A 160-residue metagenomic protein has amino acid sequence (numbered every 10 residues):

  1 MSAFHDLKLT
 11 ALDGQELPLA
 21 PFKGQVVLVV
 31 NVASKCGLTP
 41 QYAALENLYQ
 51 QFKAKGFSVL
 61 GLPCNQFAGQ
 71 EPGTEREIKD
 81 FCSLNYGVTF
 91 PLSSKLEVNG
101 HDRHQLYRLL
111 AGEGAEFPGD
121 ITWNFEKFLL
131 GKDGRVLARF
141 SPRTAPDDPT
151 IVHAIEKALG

Functional and structural regions predicted by a protein language model:
M1-A20: N-terminal "domain-start" segment that seeds a small globular fold
Q25-V26, K35, P40-L62, S83-Y86: Conserved helix-turn-beta segment immediately C-terminal to the redox Cys motif in thioredoxin-like folds
V32: Hydrophobic adenine-recognition pocket in adenosine-nucleotide-binding enzymes
G56-G73, T89-G100: Thiol-based oxidoreductase modules, predominantly thioredoxin-like and allied folds used for disulfide exchange
R76-N124: Short, internal strand/loop/helix patches that form the active-site neighborhood or redox-interaction surface
R108, G112-G160: Thiol-/selenol-based redox modules, centered on thioredoxin-like and closely related oxidoreductase domains
